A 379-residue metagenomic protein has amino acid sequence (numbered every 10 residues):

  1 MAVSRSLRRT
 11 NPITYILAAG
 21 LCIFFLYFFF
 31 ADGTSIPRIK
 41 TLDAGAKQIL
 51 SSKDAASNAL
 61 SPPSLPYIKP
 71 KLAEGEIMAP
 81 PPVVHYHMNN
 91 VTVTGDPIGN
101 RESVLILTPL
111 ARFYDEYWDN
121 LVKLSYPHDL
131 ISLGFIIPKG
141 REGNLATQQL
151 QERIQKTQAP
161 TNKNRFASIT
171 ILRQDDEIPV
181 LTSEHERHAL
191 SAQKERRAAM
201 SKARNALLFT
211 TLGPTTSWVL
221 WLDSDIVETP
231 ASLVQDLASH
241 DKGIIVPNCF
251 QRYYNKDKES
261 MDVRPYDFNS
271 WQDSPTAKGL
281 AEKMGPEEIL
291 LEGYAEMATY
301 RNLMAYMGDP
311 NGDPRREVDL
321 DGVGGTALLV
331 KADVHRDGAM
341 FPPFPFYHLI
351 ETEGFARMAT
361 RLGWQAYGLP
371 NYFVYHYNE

Functional and structural regions predicted by a protein language model:
A2-I49: N-terminal signal-anchor transmembrane helix specifying type II single-pass membrane topology of secretory-pathway
P37-H87: Fungal intrinsically disordered, low-complexity polar regions
G99-R101, D119-S132, P138-E142, Q149-P160: Short, acidic, metal-binding catalytic loop of nucleotide-sugar glycosyltransferases
V104-F113, I136-K139: A conserved hydrophobic helix/loop-capping motif in glycosyltransferases and polysaccharide synthases
E142-T216: Active-site-proximal specificity loops/subdomain of glycosyltransferases
T215-V227: Short beta-strand-to-loop acidic/aromatic patch adjacent to the donor-nucleotide binding site
V227-P342: Conserved catalytic core of nucleotide-sugar-dependent glycosyltransferases
E317-L320, G324-D337, P342-F346, E353-Y375: Catalytic donor-sugar/metal-binding loop of nucleotide-sugar-dependent glycosyltransferases
